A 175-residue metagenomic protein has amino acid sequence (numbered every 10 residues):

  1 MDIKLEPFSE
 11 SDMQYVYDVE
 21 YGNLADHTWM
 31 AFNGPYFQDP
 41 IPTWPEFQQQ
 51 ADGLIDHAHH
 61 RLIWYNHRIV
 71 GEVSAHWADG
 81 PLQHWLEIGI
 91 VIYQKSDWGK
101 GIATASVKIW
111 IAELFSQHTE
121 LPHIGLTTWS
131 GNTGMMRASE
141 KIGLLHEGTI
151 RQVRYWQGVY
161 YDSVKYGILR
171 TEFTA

Functional and structural regions predicted by a protein language model:
M1-Y15, V19, N23, H60 (+1 more regions): Acyl-donor (CoA/ACP) binding surface of acyl/acetyltransferases
V19, F47-G53: Residues that form generic nucleotide/phosphate-binding pockets
D26-Q49: Conserved GNAT-fold acetyl-CoA-binding loop/helix
A51-D56, L144: Short loop/turn motifs at secondary-structure junctions and domain boundaries
